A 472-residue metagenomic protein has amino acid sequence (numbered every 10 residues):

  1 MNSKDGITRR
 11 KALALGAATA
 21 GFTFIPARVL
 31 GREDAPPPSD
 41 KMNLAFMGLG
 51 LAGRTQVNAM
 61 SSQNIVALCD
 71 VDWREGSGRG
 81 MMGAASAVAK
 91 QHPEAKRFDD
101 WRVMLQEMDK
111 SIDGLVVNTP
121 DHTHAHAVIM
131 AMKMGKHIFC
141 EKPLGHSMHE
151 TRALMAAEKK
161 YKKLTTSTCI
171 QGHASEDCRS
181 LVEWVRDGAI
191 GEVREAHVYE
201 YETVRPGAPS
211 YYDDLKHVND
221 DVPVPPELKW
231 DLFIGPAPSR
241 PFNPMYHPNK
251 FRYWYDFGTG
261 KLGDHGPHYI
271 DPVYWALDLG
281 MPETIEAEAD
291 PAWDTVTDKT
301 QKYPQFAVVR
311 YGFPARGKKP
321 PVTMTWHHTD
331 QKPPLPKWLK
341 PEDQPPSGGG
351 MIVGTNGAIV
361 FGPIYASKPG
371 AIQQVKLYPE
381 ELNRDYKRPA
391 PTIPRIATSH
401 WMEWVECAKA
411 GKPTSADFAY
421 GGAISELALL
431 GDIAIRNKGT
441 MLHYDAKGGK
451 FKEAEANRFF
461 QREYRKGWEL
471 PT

Functional and structural regions predicted by a protein language model:
N2, L13-P37, Q301-K302, E406-T472: C-terminal helix-rich "cap/oligomerization" subdomain common to oxidoreductases
N2-H137, R152-T165: N-terminal glycine-/serine-/threonine-rich beta1-alpha1-beta2 phosphate-ribose binding loop of Rossmann-like
L13, V57, A89, R102-L105 (+11 more regions): Non-transmembrane alpha-helical segments in soluble domains of secreted/periplasmic/extracellular proteins
G50-R54, V71-E75, P120-A125, G145-H146 (+4 more regions): Solvent-exposed loop/turn segments at secondary-structure junctions within structured extracellular/periplasmic domains
T55-M60, G78-G80, A125-M130, E150-T151 (+4 more regions): Short, solvent-exposed loop/turn and secondary-structure capping segments
H137, G145-E227, L232: A contiguous active-site-proximal alpha/beta segment in oxidoreductase catalytic domains
K142: Short basic (Lys/Arg) and small-residue
D221, P226-M402, E406-K412, S425-I433 (+1 more regions): Glycine-rich, aromatic-lined ligand/substrate-binding cores of catalytic and carbohydrate-binding domains
